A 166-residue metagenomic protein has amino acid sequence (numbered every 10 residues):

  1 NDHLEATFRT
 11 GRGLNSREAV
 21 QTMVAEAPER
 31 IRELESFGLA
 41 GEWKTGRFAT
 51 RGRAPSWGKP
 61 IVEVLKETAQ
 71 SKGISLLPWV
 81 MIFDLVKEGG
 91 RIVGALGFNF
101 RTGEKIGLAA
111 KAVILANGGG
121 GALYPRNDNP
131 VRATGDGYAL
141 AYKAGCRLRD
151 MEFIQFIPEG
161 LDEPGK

Functional and structural regions predicted by a protein language model:
N1-L4, W57-K166: Residues forming the flavin
N1-T22: Glycine-rich active-site loop/strand segments that organize a redox cofactor
T7-R12, K44-G46, I114-G119: A short alpha-helix capping/helix-coil boundary motif
L14-R17, A49-G52, W57, G121-Y124: A short, structure-level motif marking secondary-structure boundaries and short turns
S16-I31, A54-V62, P130-G137: Generic structural signal for well-ordered, non-membrane alpha-helical segments in soluble metabolic enzymes
A19, T45-G46, M81, F153: Proline- and acidic/polar-enriched loop/turn elements at helix boundaries
Q21-T50: A conserved beta-strand/loop capping segment in the N-terminal third of enzymes that catalyze redox or closely related
E42-V64: Terminal amphipathic helices with adjacent charged low-complexity linkers/tails
